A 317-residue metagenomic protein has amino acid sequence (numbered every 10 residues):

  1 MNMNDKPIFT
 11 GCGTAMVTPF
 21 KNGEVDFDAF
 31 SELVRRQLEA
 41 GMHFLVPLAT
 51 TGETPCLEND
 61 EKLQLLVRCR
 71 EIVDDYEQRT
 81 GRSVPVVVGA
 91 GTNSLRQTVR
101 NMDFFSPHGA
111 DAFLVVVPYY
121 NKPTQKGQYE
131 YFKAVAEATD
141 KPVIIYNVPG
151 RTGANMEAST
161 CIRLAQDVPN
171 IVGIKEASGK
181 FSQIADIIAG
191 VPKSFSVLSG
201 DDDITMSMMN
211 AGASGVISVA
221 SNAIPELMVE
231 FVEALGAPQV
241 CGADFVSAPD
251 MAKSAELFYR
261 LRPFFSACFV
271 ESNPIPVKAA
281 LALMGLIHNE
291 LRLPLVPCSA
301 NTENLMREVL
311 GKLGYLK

Functional and structural regions predicted by a protein language model:
N2-T14, T18-G153, R163: Active-site beta->alpha loop and helix N-cap motifs at the rims of alpha/beta catalytic domains
I8-P19, R36, A40-M42, T51 (+2 more regions): C-terminal alpha-helical cap/extension of soluble enzyme domains
F30, K62, L66, T98 (+6 more regions): A general structural signal for well-ordered alpha-helical segments in protein cores
I72-S83, H108-G109, T139-K141, D167-N170 (+4 more regions): Short helix-capping segments at alpha-helix termini
S94, D201-D202, S299: Helix N-cap/beta->alpha junction signal
E137-A138, R151-F269: Catalytic alpha/beta core domains of metabolic enzymes, predominantly
N147-V148, N170-I171, R292-L293: Glycine-rich phosphate-binding "P-loop"
